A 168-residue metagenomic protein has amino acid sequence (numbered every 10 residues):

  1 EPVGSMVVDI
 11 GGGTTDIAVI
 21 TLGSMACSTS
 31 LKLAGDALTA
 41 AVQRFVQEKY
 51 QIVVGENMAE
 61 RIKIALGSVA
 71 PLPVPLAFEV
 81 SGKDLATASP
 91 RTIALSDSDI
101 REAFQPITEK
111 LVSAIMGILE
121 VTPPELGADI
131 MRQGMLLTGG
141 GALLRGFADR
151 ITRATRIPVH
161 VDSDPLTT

Functional and structural regions predicted by a protein language model:
E1, I20, A34-G35, L166: Active-site neighborhood for divalent-cation/phosphate handling
P2-C27, V74, R145: Gly/Thr-rich phosphate-binding beta-strand-loop-beta motif of the actin/hexokinase/Hsp70
D9, V42, I115, L137: Residue-level signature of catalytic and energy-coupling elements of molecular machines, predominantly ATP/GTP-dependent
T21-E109, E120, I130: Phosphate-binding glycine-rich/basic clefts of nucleotide- and phosphate-handling proteins, predominantly
C27-T29, L137-T138, D162: Thr-Gly-centered strand-to-loop micro-motif
L111-P124: A short, acidic, amphipathic alpha-helical segment used as a generic capping/interface helix at domain edges
G127-I151: Glycine-rich phosphate-binding loops at beta-strand->alpha-helix junctions
A148-T168: Conserved phosphate-binding/catalytic loops in two-lobed NTP-binding clefts
